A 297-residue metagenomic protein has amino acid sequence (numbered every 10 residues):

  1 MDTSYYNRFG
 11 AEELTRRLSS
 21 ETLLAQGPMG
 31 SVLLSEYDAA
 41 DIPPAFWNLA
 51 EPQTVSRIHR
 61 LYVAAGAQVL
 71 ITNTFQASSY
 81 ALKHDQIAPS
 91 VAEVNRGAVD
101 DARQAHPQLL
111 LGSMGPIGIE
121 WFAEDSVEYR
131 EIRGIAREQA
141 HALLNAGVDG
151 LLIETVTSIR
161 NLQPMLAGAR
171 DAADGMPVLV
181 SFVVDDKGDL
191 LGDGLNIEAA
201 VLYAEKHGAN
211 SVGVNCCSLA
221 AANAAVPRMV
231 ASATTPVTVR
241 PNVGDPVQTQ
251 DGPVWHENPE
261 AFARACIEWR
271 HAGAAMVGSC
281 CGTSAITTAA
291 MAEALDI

Functional and structural regions predicted by a protein language model:
M1-I297: Domain-level signal for soluble alpha/beta catalytic cores
